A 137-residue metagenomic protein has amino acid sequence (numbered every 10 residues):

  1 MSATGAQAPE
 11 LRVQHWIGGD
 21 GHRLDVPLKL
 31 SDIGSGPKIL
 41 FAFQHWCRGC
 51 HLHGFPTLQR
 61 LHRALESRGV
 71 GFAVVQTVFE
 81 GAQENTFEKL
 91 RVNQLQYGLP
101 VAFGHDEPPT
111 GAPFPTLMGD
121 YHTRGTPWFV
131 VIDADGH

Functional and structural regions predicted by a protein language model:
M1-S31, L52, V101: N-terminal "domain-start" segment that seeds a small globular fold
T4, D32-G34, S67, Q96 (+1 more regions): Extracellular/periplasmic catalytic domains that process cell-envelope and extracellular macromolecules
G19, C47, E80, P109 (+1 more regions): Surface-exposed, flexible loop/turn segments at secondary-structure boundaries
V26-G54, L58, F72: Short active-site neighborhood of thiol/selenol oxidoreductases, capturing the structured segment around
F41, G71-V75, A102-H105, V131: Structural recognition of the beta-strand scaffold that forms the well-ordered cores of secreted hydrolase catalytic
H51-G98, P108-T116: Structural microenvironment flanking redox-active thiols in thiol-disulfide oxidoreductases
Y97-L99, H105-H137: Thiol/disulfide oxidoreductase modules built on the thioredoxin-like
